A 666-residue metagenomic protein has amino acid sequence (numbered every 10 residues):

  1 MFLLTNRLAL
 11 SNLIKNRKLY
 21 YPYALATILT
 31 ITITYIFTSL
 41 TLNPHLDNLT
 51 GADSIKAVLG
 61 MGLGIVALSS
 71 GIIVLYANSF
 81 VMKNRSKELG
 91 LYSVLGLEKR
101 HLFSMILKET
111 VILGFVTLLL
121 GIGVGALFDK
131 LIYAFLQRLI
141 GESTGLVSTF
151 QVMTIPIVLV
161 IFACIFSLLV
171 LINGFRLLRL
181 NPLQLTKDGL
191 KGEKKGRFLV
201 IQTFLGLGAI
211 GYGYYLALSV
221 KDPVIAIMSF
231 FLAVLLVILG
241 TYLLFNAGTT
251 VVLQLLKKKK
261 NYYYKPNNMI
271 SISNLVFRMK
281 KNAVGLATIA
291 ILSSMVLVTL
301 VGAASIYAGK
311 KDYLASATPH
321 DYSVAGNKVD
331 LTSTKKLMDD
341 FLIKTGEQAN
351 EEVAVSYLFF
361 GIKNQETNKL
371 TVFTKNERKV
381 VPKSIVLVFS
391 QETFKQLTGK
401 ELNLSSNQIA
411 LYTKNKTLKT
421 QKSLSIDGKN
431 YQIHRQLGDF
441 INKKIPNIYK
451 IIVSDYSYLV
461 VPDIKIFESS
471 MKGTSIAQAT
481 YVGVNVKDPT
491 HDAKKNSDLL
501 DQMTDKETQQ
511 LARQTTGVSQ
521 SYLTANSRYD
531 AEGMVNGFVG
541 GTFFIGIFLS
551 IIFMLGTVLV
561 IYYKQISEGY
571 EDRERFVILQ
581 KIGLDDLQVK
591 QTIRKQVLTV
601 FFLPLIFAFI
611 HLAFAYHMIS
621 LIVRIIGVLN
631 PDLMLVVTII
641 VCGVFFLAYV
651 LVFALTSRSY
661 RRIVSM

Functional and structural regions predicted by a protein language model:
M1-I31, K195-V200, A209, L244-S293 (+2 more regions): N-terminal Sec/SRP start-transfer signal
L3-R7, R179-E193, Y570-E574, R661-M666: Short cytosolic juxtamembrane segments of multi-pass membrane proteins
K18-H45, D53-G90, T110-V124, Q202-F204 (+6 more regions): Hydrophobic alpha-helical transmembrane segments of multi-pass inner-membrane transport and secretion
S39-D53, I122-I155, G211-M228, L603-M666: Short helix-loop junctions at transmembrane helix boundaries
I112-L256: Hydrophobic alpha-helical segments
T154, L235-Q254, D312-L337, I626-R662: Alpha-helical transmembrane segments and their immediate juxtamembrane interface regions
Y313-L314, H320-A325, L331-L555: Basic-flanked hydrophobic alpha-helices used for secretion and membrane insertion
